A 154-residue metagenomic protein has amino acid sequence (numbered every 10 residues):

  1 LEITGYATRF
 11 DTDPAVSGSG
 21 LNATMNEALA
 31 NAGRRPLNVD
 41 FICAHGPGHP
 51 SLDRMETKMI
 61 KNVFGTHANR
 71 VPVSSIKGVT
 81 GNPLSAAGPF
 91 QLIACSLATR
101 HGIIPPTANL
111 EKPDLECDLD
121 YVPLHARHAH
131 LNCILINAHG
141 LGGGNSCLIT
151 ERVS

Functional and structural regions predicted by a protein language model:
L1-A32, D40-F41: Condensing-enzyme catalytic core mediating Claisen C-C bond formation in acyl metabolism
I3, V39, A44-H45, L92 (+1 more regions): Conserved small-residue
Y6-D11, D40-P50, I76-P83: A short beta-alpha structural unit
G20, M55-H67, R127, E151-S154: A glycine- and small-aliphatic-rich helix-loop capping segment at beta-alpha/alpha-beta transitions that lines
T24-G33, M59, V63, Q91 (+2 more regions): Stable alpha-helical structural segments in soluble proteins, enriched in small hydrophobic residues
R35-D40, A68-R70: Short acidic capping loops at alpha-helix termini that bridge into adjacent secondary structure
T57-P89: Conserved catalytic cysteine-centered active-site region of acyl-thioester-dependent Claisen-condensing enzymes
S85-S154: Conserved beta-strand-centric core segments of catalytic alpha/beta enzyme folds
